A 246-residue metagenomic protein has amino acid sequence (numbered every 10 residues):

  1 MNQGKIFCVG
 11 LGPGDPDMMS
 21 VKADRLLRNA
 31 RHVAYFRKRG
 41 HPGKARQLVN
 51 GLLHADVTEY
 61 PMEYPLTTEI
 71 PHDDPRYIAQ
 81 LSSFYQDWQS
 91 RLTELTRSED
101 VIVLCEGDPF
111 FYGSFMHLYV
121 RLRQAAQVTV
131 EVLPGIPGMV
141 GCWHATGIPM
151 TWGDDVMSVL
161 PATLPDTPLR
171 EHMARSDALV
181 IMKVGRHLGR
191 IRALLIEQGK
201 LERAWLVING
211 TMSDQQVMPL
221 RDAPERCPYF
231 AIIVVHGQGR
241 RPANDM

Functional and structural regions predicted by a protein language model:
N2-P16, V21-A23, R28-T129, M212 (+4 more regions): Class I S-adenosyl-L-methionine
I6, M173-M246: A contiguous loop/helix-start segment that scaffolds small-molecule binding in enzyme catalytic cores
P13-G14, K38-G40, Y64-P65, I136-P137 (+3 more regions): Short, acidic/turn-prone active-site loops that include or flank metal/cofactor- and phosphate-binding residues
Y35-F36, P61, V103-C105, V132-G135 (+3 more regions): General beta-strand structural signal in soluble alpha/beta enzymes
L81-D87, L104-G113, T146-G153, D177-R190 (+1 more regions): Short secondary-structure transition/capping segments
S90-T93, R170, G189: Amphipathic, non-transmembrane alpha-helical secondary structure
G107, F111-R175, P224, G237-R241: Class I SAM-dependent methyltransferase SAM-binding "motif I" and its flanking Rossmann-like core
